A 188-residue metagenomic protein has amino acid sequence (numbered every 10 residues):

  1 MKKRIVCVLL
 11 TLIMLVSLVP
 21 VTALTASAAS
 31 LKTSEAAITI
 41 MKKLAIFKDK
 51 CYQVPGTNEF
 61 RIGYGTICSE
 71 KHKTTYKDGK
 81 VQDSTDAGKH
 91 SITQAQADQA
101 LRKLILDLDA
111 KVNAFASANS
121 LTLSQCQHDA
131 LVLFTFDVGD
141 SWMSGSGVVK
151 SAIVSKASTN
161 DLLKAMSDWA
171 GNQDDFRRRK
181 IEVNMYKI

Functional and structural regions predicted by a protein language model:
M1-R4: Positively charged n-region of N-terminal signal peptides that target proteins for export
V6-P20: Secretory targeting and sorting signals
V16-S30: Sec-dependent signal peptide cleavage junction
A29-D49, T66-E70, A95-K103, S117 (+1 more regions): Long, amphipathic alpha-helical surface segments
A36, T57-E59, C126: Extracytoplasmic
I40, R61-G63, A130-T135, D161-L162: Structural recognition of the beta-strand scaffold that forms the well-ordered cores of secreted hydrolase catalytic
Q53-D86: Substrate-binding/active-site groove segments that recognize and process beta-1,4-linked N-acetyl-hexosamine
D78-A118, Q125-M143: Alpha-helical segment that forms one wall of the substrate-binding/catalytic cleft in peptidoglycan-active domains
